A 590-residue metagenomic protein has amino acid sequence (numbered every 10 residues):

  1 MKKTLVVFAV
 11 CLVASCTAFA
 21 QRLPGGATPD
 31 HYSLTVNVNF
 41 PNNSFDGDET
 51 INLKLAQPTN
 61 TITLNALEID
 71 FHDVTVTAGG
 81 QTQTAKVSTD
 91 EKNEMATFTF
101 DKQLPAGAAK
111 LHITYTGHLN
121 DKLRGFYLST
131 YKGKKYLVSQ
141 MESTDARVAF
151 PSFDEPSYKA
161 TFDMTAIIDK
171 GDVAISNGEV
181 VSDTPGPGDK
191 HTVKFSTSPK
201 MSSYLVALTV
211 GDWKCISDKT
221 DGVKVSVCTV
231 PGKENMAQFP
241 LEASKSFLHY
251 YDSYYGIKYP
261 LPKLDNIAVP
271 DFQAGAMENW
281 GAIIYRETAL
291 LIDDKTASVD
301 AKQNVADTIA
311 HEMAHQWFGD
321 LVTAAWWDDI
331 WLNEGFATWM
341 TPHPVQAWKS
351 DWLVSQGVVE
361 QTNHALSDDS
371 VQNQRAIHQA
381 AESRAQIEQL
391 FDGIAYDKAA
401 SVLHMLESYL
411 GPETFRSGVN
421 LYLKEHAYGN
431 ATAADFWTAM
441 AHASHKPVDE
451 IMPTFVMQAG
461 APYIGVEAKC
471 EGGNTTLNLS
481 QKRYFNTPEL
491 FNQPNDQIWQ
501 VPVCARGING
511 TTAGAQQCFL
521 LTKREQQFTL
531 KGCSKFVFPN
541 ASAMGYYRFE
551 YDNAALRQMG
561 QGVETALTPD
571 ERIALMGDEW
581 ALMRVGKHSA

Functional and structural regions predicted by a protein language model:
A18-D46, T50, K54, H72 (+4 more regions): N-terminal, polar/Ser/Thr-rich
G47, V138-T144, S152-A310, W339-P342 (+5 more regions): Hydrophobic helix-coil surface modules that form long, contiguous segments used for peptide/substrate interaction
E49-L53, F100, G107-D121, F162-K170 (+3 more regions): Short, hydrophobic/aromatic-enriched beta-strand segments in well-ordered soluble domains
T59-Q83, I498-I508: Solvent-exposed beta-hairpin/edge-strand motifs
E68-Y131, G188, R524-G532: A surface-exposed beta-strand-loop module
F71, Q81, F195, K224-R483 (+1 more regions): Hydrophobic alpha-helical and helix-loop surface patches within well-folded domains that function as non-catalytic
T362-N363, T529-A590: Long, ordered, helix-rich scaffold segments
P462-S542: Long, His/Glu/Asp-enriched segments that create or flank divalent metal/ion-associated functional microenvironments
